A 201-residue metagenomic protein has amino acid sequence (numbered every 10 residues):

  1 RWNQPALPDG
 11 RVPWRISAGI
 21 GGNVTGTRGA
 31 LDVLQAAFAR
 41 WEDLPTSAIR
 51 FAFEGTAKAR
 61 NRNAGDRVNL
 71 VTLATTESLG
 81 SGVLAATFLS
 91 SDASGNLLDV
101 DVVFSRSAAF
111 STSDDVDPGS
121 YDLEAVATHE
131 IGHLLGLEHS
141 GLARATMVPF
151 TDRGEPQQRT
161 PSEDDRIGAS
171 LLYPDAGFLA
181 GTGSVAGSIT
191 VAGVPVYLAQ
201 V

Functional and structural regions predicted by a protein language model:
R1-V201: Zinc-dependent metalloendopeptidases
